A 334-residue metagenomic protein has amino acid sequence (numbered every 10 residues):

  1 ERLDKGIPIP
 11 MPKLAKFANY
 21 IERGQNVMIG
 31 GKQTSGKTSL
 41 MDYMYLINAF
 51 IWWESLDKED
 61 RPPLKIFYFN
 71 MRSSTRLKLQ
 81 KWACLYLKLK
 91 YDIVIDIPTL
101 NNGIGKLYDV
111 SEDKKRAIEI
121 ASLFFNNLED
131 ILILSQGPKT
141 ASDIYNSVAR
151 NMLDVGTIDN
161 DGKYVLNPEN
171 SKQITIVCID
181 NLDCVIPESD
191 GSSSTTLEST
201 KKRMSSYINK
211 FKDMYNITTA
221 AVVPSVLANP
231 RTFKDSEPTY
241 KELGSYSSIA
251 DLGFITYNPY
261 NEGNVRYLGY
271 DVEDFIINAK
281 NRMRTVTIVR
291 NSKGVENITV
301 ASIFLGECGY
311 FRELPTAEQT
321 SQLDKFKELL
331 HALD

Functional and structural regions predicted by a protein language model:
E1-K16: N-terminal pre-Walker A segment at the start of P-loop NTPase domains
K16, I51-K172, A301: Cytosolic-facing regulatory segments adjacent to core modules
E22-V27, L64: Pre-Walker A (Motif I) flank of P-loop NTPase domains
Q33: The conserved Walker
G36: Conserved glycine(s) of the Walker
L40-M44: Hydrophobic positions on the alpha1 helix immediately C-terminal to the Walker A/P-loop
Y91-I95, S122, A141-V177, D213-M214 (+1 more regions): C-terminal regions of RecA-like/P-loop NTPase motor modules
P187-K201, R231-D235: Flexible beta-alpha connector loops of hexameric P-loop NTPases
